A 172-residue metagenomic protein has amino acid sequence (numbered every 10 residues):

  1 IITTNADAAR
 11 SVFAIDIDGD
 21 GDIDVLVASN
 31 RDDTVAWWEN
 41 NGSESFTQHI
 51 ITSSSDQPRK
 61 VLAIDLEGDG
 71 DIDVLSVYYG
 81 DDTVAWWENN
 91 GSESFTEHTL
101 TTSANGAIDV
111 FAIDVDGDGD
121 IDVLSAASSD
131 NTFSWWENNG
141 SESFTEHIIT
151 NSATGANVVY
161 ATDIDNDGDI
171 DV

Functional and structural regions predicted by a protein language model:
I1-D7, E39-D56, E88-N105, E137-T154: Blade-edge motifs of beta-propeller repeat domains
I1-T4, A9, I164-V172: Low-complexity/repetitive intrinsically disordered segments
R10-I17, R59-L66, I108-V115, N157-N166: Beta-propeller blade termini
I17, R31, Q48, Q57-K60 (+4 more regions): Intrinsic-disorder/low-complexity detector
D20, D69, D73, D118 (+3 more regions): Acidic carboxylate motifs that coordinate Ca2+ or other divalent cations, activating on Asp/Glu
V25-S29, V74-V77, I121-A127, V172: Hydrophobic beta-strand segments that make up the repeating blades of beta-propeller and related beta-repeat
T34-W38, T83-W87, T132-W136: A short loop-to-beta-strand structural motif that recurs across blades of beta-propeller domains
